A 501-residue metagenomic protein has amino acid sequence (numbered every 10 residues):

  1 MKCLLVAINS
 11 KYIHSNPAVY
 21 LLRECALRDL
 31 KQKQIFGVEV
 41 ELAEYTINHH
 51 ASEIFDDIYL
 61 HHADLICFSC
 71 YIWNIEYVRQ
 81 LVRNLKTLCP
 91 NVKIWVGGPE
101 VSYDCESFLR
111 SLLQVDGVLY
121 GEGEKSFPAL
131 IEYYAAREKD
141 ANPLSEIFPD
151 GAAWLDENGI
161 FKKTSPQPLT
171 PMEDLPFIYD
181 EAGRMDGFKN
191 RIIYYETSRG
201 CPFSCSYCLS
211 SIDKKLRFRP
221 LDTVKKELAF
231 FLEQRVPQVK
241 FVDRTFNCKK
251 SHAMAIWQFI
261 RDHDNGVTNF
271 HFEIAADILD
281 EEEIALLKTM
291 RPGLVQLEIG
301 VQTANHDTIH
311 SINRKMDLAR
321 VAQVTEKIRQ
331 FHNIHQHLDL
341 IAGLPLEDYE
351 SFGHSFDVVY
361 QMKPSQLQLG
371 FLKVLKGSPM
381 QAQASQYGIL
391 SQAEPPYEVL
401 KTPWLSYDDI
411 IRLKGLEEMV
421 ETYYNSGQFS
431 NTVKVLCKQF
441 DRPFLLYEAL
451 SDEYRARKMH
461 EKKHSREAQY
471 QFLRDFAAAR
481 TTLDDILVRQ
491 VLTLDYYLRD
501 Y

Functional and structural regions predicted by a protein language model:
M1-C3, L144, P149, A153-T197: N-terminal [4Fe-4S]-dependent radical SAM core
K2, C25, G37-P166: Glycine-rich beta-alpha loop elements in corrinoid/cobalamin-binding modules across cobalamin-dependent enzymes
K2-I8, K31-E39, I58-D64, C201 (+1 more regions): Radical SAM enzyme core and accessory elements
V6-N9, S69, G97, V242: Short hydrophobic segments within beta-strands
I8, H62-A63, K250, D262-I278 (+1 more regions): A structural motif corresponding to the C-terminal lobe/cap of the Radical SAM core domain
N9-P17, C70-I75: A short, glycine/small-residue-rich beta-strand->loop->alpha-helix junction that serves as a flexible
E173-I334: Radical SAM [4Fe-4S] cluster-binding motif and immediate context
